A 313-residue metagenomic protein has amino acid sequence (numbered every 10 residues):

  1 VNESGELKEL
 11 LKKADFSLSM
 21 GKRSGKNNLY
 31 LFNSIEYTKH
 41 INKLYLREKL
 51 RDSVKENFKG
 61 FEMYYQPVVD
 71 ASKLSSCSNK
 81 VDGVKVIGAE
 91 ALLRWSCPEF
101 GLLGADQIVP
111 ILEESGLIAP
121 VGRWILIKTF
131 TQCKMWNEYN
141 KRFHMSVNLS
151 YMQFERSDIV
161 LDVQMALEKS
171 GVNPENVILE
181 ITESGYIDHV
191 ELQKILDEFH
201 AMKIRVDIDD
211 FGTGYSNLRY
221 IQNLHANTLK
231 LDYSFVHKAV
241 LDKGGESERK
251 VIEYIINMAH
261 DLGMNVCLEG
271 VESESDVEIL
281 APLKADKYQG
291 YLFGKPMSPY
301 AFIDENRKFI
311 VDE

Functional and structural regions predicted by a protein language model:
V1-N2, L29, K39, K85-E90 (+3 more regions): Catalytic core of bacterial c-di-GMP phosphodiesterases, primarily the EAL and HD-GYP domains, capturing alpha-helical
N2, T38, P98-F100, S150-S157 (+2 more regions): EAL-family c-di-GMP phosphodiesterase catalytic domain
E3-K8, F16-Y65, S75-S78, L112-G116 (+3 more regions): C-di-GMP signaling machinery
L10-S17, K49, A91, Q107 (+6 more regions): Structural preference for long, well-ordered alpha-helical segments in enzyme cores
K13-A14, V147, I221: Alpha-helical scaffolding flanking metal-ion-dependent phosphate/phosphodiester catalytic sites
R23, F58, Y139, K169-P174 (+3 more regions): Alpha-helix termination/capping residues and helix-transition junctions
N42-I111, N148, E180, I208 (+2 more regions): Active-site core of bacterial EAL-family cyclic-dinucleotide phosphodiesterase domains
